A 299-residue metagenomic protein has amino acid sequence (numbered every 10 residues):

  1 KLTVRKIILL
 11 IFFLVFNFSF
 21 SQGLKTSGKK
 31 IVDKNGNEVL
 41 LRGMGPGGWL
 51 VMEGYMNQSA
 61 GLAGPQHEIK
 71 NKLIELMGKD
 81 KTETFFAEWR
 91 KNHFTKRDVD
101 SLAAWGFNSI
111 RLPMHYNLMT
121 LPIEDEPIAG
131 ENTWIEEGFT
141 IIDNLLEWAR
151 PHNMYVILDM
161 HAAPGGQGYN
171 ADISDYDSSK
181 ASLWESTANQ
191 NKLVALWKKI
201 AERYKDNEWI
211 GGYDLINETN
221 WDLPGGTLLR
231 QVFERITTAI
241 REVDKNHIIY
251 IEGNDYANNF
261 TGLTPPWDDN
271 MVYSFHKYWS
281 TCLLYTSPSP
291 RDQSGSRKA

Functional and structural regions predicted by a protein language model:
K1-S21: Bacterial Sec-dependent N-terminal signal peptides
Q22-K29: Short acidic, Pro/Gly- and aromatic-enriched capping/linker segments at domain boundaries
K30, E38-L41, P46-I248, G253-F260: Active-site mouth of glycoside hydrolases
P266-L284: Aromatic- and acid-rich polysaccharide-binding/catalytic face of secreted or lumenal carbohydrate-active enzymes
Y285-D292: Conserved small/polar residues in nucleotide/adenosyl-binding loops
S296-A299: Hydrophobic alpha-helical segments, chiefly the membrane-spanning helices and signal/signal-anchor peptides
